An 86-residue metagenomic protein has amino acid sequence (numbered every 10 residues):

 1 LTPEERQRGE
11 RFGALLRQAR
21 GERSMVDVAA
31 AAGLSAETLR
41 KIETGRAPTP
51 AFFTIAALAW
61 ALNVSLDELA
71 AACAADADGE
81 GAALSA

Functional and structural regions predicted by a protein language model:
L1, A70-A86: Short, charged recognition helix plus adjacent turn of helix-turn-helix-like nucleic-acid-binding domains
L1-R23, D67: A short, Lys/Arg-rich alpha-helix, primarily the initiator
R17, V26-D27, A56: Residues within the helices of the helix-turn-helix
G21-I42: Short alpha-helical DNA-recognition segment
E22-S24, P50-F53: Residue-level signal for the short linker/turn that defines the boundary of a DNA-recognition helix
G33, F53-E68: DNA major-groove recognition helix of helix-turn-helix/homeodomain DNA-binding modules
S35, R46, C73-A77: The DNA-recognition helices of helix-turn-helix-type DNA-binding domains
A51-A57, A83-A86: Short Lys/Arg-enriched helix C-cap and helix-to-coil transition segments that create basic nucleic-acid-contact patches
